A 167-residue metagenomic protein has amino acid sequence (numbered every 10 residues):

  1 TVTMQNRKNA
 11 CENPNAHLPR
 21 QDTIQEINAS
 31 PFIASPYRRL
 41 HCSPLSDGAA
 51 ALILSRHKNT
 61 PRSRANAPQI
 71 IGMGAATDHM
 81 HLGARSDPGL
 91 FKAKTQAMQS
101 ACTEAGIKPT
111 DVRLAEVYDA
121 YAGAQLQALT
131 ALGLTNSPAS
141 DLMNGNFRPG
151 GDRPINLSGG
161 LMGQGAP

Functional and structural regions predicted by a protein language model:
T1, H57-P61, T103, K108-D111: Structural alpha/beta core scaffold segments of enzyme domains
T1-N13, L52-K58, G165-P167: Active-site-proximal alpha-helical scaffold in enzymes
T1-P36: Glycine-rich, mobile lid/loop segments that gate access to catalytic sites or pores
T1-Q5, A65-G74, P109-Y118, P138-N146 (+1 more regions): Beta-strand segments within the central parallel beta-sheet cores of soluble alpha/beta enzyme folds
N13, L82-D87, D119-D141: Short glycine/threonine-rich loop-to-helix capping motif typified by GTGT followed within a few residues by an Asp-Pro
F32-S100, N146-S158, M162-Q164: Condensing-enzyme catalytic core mediating Claisen C-C bond formation in acyl metabolism
R56, M73-A75, V117-A122, L129: Histidine- and/or cysteine-centered catalytic micro-motif in compact active-site loops
P88-T95, Q99-A122, A131, L161-G165: Extended C-terminal subregions enriched in glycine
